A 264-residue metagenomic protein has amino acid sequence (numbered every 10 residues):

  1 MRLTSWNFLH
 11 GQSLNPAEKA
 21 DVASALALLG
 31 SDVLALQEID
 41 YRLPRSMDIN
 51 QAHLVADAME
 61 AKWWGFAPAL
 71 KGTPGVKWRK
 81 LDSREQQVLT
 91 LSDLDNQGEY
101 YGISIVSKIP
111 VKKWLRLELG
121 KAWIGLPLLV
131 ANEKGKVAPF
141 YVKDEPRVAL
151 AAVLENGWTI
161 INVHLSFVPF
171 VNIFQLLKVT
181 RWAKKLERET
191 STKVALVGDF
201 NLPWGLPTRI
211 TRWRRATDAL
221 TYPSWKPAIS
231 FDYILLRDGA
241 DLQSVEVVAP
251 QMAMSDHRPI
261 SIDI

Functional and structural regions predicted by a protein language model:
M1-G102, I173-T180, M252: N-terminal, active-site-proximal structural segment of metallo-dependent hydrolase catalytic domains
M1-T4, E99-L117, G125-V130, D144-N162 (+1 more regions): Beta-strand-turn-beta hairpins that frame and shape the catalytic cleft of phosphate-ester-processing enzymes
W6-F8, I39, L165, G198-N201 (+1 more regions): Active-site metal-binding loops of divalent metal-dependent hydrolases
H10-Q12, L119-F140, V163-V171: Surface-exposed cleft-lining segments at the edges of enzyme active sites
D57-M59, S83-E85, D95-W114, L154 (+2 more regions): Conserved beta strand-loop-helix elements of the APE1-like EEP
E85-V88, L129-V137, R214-A219, L242-V245: Short Pro/Gly-enriched beta-strand edge/turn motifs at strand-loop
V88-D95, K136-Y141, A219-P223, V247-Q251: Short, P/G- and charge-enriched loop/turn segments at secondary-structure junctions
K113-R116, P169-A195, F200-I264: Metal-dependent phosphoester-hydrolase catalytic domains
